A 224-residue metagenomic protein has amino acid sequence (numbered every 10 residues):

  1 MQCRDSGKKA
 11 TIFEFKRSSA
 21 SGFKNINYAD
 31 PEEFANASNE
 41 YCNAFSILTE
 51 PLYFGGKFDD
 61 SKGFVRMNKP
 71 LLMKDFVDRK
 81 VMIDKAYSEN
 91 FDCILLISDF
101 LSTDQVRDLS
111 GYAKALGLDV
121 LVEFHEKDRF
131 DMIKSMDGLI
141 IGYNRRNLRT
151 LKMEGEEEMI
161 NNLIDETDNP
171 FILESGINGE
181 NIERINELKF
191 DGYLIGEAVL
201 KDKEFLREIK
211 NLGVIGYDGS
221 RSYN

Functional and structural regions predicted by a protein language model:
M1-L71, D78-V81, L118-L139, L148-E156 (+2 more regions): Conserved N-terminal beta1-alpha1 strand-loop-helix module at the mouth
I12-E14, S46, L95, G142 (+2 more regions): Structural motif
F15, T49, S98, R145 (+2 more regions): Short secondary-structure boundary segments
F64, V106-S110, L163: Aromatic/hydrophobic pocket-lining residues that form π-stacking "cages" and hydrophobic walls in ligand
P70-L101, V106-E126: Hydrophobic, well-ordered secondary-structure scaffolds
L71, D78-N90, E126-D137, D165-E166 (+1 more regions): Catalytic cores of alpha/beta
K85-Q105, G142-K152, L188-I209: Glycine-rich phosphate-binding active-site loops on the catalytic face of alpha/beta enzymes
I140-G179: Glycine/small-residue-rich hydrophobic helix-like segments
